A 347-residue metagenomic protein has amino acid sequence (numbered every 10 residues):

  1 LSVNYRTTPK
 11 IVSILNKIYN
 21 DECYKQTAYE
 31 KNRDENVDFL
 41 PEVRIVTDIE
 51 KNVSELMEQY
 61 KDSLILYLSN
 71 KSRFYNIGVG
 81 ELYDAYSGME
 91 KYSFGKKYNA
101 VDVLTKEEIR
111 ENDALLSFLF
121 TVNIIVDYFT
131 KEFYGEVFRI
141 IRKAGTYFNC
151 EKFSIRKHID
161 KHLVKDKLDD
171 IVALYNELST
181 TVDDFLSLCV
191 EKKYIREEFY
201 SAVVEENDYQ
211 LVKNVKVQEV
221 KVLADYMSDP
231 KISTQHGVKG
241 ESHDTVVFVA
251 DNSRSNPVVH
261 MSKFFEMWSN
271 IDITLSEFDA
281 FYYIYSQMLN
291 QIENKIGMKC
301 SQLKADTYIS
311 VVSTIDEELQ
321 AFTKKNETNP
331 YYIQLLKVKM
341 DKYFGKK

Functional and structural regions predicted by a protein language model:
L1-K347: The feature marks helicase ATPase cores and/or their adjacent C-terminal helical subdomains in SF1/SF2/AAA+ helicases
